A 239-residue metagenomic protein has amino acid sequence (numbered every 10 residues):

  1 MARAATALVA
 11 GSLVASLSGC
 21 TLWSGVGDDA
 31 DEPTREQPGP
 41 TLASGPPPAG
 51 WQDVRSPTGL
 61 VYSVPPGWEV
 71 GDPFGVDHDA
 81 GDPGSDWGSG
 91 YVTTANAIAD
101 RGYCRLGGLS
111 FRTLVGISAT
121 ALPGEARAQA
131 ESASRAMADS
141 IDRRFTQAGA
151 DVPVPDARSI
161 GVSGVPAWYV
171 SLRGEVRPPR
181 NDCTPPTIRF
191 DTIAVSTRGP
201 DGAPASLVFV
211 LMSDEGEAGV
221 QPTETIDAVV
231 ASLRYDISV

Functional and structural regions predicted by a protein language model:
M1-Y91, A203, S213-V239: N-terminal targeting sequences that direct proteins away from the cytosol to non-cytosolic compartments
D28, F111-L114, F190-T192, S206: Extracellular/mature segments of secreted proteins
P40-P47, T113, I117, T146-A150 (+1 more regions): Alpha-helical context
P46-P48, S56, V154, I188-D191: Residues that act as N-cap/strand-start positions at coil-to-secondary-structure junctions
P46-W51, R55, M137, C183 (+2 more regions): Bulky hydrophobic/aromatic packing residues
S56, P66, T94, V162 (+1 more regions): Surface-exposed beta-strand edges and flanking loops
A80-P186: Conserved polar/disulfide-associated segments of primarily extracytoplasmic proteins
G161-I237: Short, well-structured beta-strand
